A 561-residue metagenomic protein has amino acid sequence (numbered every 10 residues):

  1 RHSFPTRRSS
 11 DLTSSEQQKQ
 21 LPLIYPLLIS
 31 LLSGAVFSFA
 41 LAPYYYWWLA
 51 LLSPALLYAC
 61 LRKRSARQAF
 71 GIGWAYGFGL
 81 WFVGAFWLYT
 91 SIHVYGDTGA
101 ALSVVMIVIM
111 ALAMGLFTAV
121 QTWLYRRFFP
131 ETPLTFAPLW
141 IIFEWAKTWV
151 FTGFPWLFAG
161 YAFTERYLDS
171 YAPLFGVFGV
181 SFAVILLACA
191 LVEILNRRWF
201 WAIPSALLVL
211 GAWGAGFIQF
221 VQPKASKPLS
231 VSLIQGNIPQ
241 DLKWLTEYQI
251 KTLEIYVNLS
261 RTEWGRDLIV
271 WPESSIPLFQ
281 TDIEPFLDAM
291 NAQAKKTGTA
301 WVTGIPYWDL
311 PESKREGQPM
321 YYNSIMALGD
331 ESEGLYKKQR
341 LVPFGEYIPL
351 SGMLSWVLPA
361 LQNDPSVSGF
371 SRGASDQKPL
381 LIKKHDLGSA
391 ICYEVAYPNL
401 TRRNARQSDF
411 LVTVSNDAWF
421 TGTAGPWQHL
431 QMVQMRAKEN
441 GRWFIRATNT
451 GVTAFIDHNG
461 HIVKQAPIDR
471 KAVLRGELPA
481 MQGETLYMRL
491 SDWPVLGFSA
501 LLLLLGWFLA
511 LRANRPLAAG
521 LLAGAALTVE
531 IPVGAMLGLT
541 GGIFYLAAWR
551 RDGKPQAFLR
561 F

Functional and structural regions predicted by a protein language model:
H2-S9: Short, small-residue-biased leader/transition segments that mark boundaries at the very start of proteins
T13-F220, G422, V433-R436, T448-I456 (+6 more regions): Membrane-embedded alpha-helical bundles of multi-pass enzymes that act on lipidic or dolichyl-linked glycan substrates
L41-L56, L80-W87, Q235-N237, G265-L278 (+2 more regions): Short, conserved active-site loops that position catalytic residues or coordinate cofactors/metal ions across diverse
S91, P239-L253, G352: Acidic/histidine-rich helix-loop elements that form or flank divalent-metal/phosphate-binding sites at the catalytic
A206-D241: Hydrophobic alpha-helical transmembrane segments in integral membrane proteins
K251-E254, I269-L504, A513: Solvent-exposed soluble domains appended to multi-pass membrane proteins
E254-G265: A short, well-ordered alpha-helical element
I531-F561: Transmembrane catalytic cores of multi-pass membrane glycosyltransferases and polysaccharide-assembly enzymes
